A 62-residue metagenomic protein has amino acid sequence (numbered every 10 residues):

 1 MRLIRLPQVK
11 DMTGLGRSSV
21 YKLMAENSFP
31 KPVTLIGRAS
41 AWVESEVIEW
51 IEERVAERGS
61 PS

Functional and structural regions predicted by a protein language model:
M1-S19, L23-M24, E46, E52-A56: Polyanion-binding surface elements
R2, S28, R38: Residue-level signal for beta-strand positions within conserved beta-sheet cores that form or flank
E26-P32: Short, solvent-exposed alpha-helical "recognition" segments
V33-A39: Short Lys/Arg-enriched helix C-cap and helix-to-coil transition segments that create basic nucleic-acid-contact patches
S40-E46: C-terminal end-helix/capping segment
A56-S62: C-terminal secondary-structure termini that scaffold catalytic or DNA-interacting sites
